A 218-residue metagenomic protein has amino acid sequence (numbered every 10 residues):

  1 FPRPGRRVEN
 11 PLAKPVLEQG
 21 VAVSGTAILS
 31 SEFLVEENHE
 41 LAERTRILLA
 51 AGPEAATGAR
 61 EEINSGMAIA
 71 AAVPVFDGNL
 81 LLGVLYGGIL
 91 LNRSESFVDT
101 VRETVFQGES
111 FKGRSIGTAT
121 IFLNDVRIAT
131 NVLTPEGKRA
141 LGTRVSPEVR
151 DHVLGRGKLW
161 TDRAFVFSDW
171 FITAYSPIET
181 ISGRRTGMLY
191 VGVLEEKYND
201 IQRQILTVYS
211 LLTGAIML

Functional and structural regions predicted by a protein language model:
F1, I28-L29, F111-R114, T118-V126: Short hydrophobic alpha-helical segments used for membrane anchoring or interfacial signaling
F1-R60, S94-G108, T130-A164: Extracytoplasmic/periplasmic sensor domains and loops in membrane signaling proteins
G66-A71, L81-L85, G117, D169 (+1 more regions): Envelope-exposed proteins and targeting segments
I69-N79, L90, A164-V166, T173-S182: A short, hydrophobic, proline-anchored segment that marks a local hinge/packing element in signaling and regulatory
G83-L91, I172-N199: Short, hydrophobic beta-strand elements of compact beta-sandwich sensory domains
V193-T213: Membrane-interface helix-start motif
G214-L218: Generic alpha-helical transmembrane segments of integral inner-membrane proteins, especially permease/transport modules
